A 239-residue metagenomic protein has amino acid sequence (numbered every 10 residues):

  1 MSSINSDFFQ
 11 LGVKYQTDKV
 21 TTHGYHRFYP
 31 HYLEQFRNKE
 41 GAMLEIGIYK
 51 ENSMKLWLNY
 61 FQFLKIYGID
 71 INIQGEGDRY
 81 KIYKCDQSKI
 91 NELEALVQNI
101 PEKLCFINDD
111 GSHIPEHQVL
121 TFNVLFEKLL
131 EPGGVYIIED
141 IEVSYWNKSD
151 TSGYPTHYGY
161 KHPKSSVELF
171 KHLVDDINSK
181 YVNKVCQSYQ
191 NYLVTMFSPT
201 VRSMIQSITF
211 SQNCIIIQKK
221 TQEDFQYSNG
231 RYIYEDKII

Functional and structural regions predicted by a protein language model:
M1-N108, S112-I137, E142-I239: A short alpha-helical cap/connector motif
